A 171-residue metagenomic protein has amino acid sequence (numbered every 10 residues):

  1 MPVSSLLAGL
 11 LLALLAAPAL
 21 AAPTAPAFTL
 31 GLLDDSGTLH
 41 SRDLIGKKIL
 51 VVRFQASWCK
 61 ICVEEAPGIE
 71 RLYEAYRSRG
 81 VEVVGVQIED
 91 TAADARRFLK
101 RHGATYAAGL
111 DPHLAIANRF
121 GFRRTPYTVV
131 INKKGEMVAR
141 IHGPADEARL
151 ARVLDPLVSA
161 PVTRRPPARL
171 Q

Functional and structural regions predicted by a protein language model:
S5-P18: Bacterial N-terminal signal peptides
A16-P23, A27: Boundary at the C-terminal end of the N-terminal hydrophobic targeting segment
A25, V162-Q171: Non-globular targeting/processing and membrane-anchoring segments
F28-L50: A short beta-strand-turn-helix
K47-L50, F54-W58, R124: Short pre-active-site segment immediately N-terminal to redox-active cysteine/selenocysteine motifs in thiol-based
F54-R71: Conserved redox-active cysteine motifs that mediate thiol-disulfide chemistry, especially di-cysteine Cys-X(1-2)-Cys
E64, E74-H113, T125: Conserved segment of the thioredoxin-like fold in thiol-based oxidoreductases
R97-T105, P112-P156: Thiol/disulfide oxidoreductase modules built on the thioredoxin-like
